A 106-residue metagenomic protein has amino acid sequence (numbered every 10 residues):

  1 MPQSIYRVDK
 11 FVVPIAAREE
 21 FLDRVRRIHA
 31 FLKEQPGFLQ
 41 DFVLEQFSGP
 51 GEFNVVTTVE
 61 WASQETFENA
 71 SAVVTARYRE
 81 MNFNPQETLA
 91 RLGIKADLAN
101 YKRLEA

Functional and structural regions predicted by a protein language model:
M1-P2, A106: Basic/polar N-terminal segments that are highly enriched at the extreme N-terminus, encompassing both cleavable
I5-V12, V43-T75: Short, well-ordered beta-strand segments in beta-rich or mixed alpha/beta enzyme and ligand-binding folds
V12-L22: Short, surface-exposed ligand-recognition loops at beta-strand->loop->(often short) alpha-helix junctions that present
R24-R27, V73: Residues within well-ordered alpha-helical secondary structure of globular protein domains
R26, Q40-V43: Short structured motifs
F31-L39, E60-L98, L104: An amphipathic, aromatic/His-enriched active-site/gating alpha helix that lines ligand/cofactor pockets
P50, Y101-A106: A short acidic, often aromatic-flanked loop/helix-cap motif at beta-alpha or helix-coil junctions that lines enzyme
